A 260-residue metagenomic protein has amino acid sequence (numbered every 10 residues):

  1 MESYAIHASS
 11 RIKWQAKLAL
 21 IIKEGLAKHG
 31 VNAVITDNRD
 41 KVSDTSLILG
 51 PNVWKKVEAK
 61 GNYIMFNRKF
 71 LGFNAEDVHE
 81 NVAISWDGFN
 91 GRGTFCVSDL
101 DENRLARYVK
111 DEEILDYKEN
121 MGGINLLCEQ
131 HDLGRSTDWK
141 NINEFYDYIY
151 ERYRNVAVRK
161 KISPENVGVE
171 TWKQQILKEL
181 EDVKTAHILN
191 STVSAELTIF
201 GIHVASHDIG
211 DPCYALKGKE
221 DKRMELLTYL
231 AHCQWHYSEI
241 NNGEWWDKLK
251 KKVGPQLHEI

Functional and structural regions predicted by a protein language model:
M1, N38-S46, K56-K60, Y117-G122 (+2 more regions): Flexible, charged surface loops at secondary-structure boundaries
M1-L49, L133-G134, D247, K252-I260: N-terminal pre-catalytic "stem/leader" segment of glycosyltransferase-like enzymes
A5-S9, F66-L71, G122-G134, R159-I162 (+1 more regions): Short loop/turn segments at strand-loop or loop-helix junctions that form parts of catalytic or ligand-binding pockets
A8-R11, C128-E129, L133, I142-L177: Catalytic donor nucleotide-activated moiety binding site of glycosyltransferases and closely related
S10-K17, V53-V57, H131-T137, S163 (+1 more regions): Short acidic, S/G/P-rich loop/turn micro-motifs used as interaction or catalytic elements
H29-H79: Extended catalytic core of nucleotide-activated donor transferases of GT-like folds
I35-D40, R154, V158-P212: Donor nucleotide-activated moiety binding/catalytic core segment of transferases that use nucleotide-activated donors
H79-G122, S136, Y214-I260: Leloir-type glycosyltransferase catalytic cores
